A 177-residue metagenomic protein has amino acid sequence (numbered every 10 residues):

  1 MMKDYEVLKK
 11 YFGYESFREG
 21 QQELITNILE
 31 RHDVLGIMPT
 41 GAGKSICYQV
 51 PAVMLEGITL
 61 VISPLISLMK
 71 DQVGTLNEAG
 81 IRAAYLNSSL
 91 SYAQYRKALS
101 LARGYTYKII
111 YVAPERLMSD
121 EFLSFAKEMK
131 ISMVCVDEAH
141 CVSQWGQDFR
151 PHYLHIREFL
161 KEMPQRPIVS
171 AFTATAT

Functional and structural regions predicted by a protein language model:
M1-P39: Conserved pre-motif I regulatory segment
E30-G36, G57-I58, T106-K108, I168: Pre-Walker A (Motif I) flank of P-loop NTPase domains
R31-V50, L60-S63, F172-T175: Walker A/P-loop
G36, V61, A84, I110-V112 (+2 more regions): Hydrophobic positions in the central parallel beta-sheet of the AAA+
A42, Q49, L90-M133, C141-Q147: Conserved helix/coil segment N-terminal to the catalytic DExD/H
A52-M54, L76-E78, S100-Y105, S124-M129 (+1 more regions): Conserved catalytic network of the ASCE P-loop NTPase/AAA+ motor domain
G57-A79, S88-L90, Q94, A113 (+1 more regions): Conserved Walker A/P-loop ATP-binding site and its immediately adjacent core in helicase/helicase-like ATPase domains
D120, K127-T177: Post-DEXD/H (motif II) to motif III coupling segment of the RecA-like Helicase ATP-binding lobe
